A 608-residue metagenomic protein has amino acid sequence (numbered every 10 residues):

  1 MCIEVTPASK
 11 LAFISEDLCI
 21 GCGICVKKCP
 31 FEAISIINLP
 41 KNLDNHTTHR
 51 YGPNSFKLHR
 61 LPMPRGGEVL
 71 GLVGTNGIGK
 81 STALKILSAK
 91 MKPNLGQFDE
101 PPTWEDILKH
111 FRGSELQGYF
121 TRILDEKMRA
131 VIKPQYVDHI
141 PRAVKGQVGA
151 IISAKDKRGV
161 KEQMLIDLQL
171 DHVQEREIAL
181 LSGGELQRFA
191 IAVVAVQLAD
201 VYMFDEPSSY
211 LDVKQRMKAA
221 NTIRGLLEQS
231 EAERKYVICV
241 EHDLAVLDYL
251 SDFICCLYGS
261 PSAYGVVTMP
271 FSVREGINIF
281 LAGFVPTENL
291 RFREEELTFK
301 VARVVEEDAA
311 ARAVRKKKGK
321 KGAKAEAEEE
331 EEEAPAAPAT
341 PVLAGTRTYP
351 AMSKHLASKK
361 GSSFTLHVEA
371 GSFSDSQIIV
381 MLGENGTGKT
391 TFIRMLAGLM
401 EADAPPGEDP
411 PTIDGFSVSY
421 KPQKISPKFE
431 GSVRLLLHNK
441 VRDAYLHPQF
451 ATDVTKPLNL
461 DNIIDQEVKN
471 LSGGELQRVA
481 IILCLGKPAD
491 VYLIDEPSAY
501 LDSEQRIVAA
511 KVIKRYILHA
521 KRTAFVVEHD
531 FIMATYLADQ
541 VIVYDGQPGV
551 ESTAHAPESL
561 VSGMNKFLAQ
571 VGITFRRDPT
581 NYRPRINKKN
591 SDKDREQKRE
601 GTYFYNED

Functional and structural regions predicted by a protein language model:
M1-F13, I24-K41: Iron-sulfur cluster-binding cysteine motifs and their immediate structural context in ferredoxin-like electron-transfer
T48-P53, N94-L186, V193, Q197 (+6 more regions): ABC-family P-loop ATPase nucleotide-binding domains
V73-T75, L382-E384: The feature captures the beta-strand-to-loop junction immediately N-terminal to the Walker
I191, A219, A480-I481, A509: Hydrophobic anchor residue at the start of the ABC signature
F204-P207, K214, I494-P497, E504: Walker B catalytic motif
R216-E233, R506-A520: Helical segment within the ABC ATPase nucleotide-binding domain
V240-H242, V527-H529: H-loop/switch region of ABC-family ATPase nucleotide-binding domains
C256-E295, V543-P584: Conserved beta-strand-loop-alpha-helix hinge in the C-terminal portion of ABC ATPase nucleotide-binding domains
